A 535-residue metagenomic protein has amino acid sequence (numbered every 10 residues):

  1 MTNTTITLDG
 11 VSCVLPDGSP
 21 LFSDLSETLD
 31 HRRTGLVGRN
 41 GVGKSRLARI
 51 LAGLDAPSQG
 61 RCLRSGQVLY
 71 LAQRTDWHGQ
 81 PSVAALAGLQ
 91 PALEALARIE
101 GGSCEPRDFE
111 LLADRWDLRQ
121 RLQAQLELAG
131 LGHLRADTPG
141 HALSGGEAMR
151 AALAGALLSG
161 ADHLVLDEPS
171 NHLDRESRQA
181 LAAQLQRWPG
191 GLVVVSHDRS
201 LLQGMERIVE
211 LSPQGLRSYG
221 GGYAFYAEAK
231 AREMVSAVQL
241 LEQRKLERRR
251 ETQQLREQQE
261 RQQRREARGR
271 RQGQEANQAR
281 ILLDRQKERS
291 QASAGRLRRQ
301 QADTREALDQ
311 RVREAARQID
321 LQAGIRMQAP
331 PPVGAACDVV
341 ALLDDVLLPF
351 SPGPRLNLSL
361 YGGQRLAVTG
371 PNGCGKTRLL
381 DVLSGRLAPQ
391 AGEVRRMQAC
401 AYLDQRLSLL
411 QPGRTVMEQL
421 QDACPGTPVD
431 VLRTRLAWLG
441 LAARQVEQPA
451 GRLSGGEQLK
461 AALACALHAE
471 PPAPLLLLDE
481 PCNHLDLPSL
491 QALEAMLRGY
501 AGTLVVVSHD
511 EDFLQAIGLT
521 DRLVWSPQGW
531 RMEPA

Functional and structural regions predicted by a protein language model:
T2-V14, A92-G146, A229-F350: Coupling and communication elements adjacent to P-loop NTPase active sites across diverse families
L8-V11, G18-R32, G60, L343-Y361 (+1 more regions): Conserved beta-strand
H31-T34, R46-F109, R365-D430, H509 (+1 more regions): ABC ATPase nucleotide-binding domain signature region
W77-L143, Q405-P474, E480-N483: ABC-family P-loop ATPase nucleotide-binding domains
L153, L181, L463: Hydrophobic anchor residue at the start of the ABC signature
L164-E168, L173, L403, P474-E480 (+1 more regions): Catalytic Walker B motif of ABC-type/P-loop ATPase nucleotide-binding domains
N171-A183, N483-A495, D512: Conserved D-loop/post-Walker B switch-helix segment of ABC ATPase nucleotide-binding domains
D198-G204, F225, E511-A516: Conserved H-loop
